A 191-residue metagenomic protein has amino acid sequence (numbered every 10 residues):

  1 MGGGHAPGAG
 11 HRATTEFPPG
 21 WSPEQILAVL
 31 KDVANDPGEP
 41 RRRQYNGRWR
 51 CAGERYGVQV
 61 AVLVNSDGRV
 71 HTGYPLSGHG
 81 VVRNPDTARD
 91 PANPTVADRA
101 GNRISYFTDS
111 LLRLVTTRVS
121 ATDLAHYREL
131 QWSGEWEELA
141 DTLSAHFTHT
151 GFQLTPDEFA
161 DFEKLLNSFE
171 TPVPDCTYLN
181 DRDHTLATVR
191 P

Functional and structural regions predicted by a protein language model:
M1-E54: Compact soluble domain cores
H5, H11, H71, H79 (+3 more regions): Histidine (H) residue identity feature
A6, R12, P37, S66 (+6 more regions): Short linear motifs in intrinsically disordered/low-complexity regions
S22-P23, S77, S120, T155: General structural signal for secondary-structure boundaries
E39-P40, G68, N84, A145: Amphipathic, positively biased hydrophobic alpha-helical segments used for protein targeting and membrane insertion
Y45-A97: Active-site or metal-binding loop neighborhoods of secreted/extracellular toxin and effector enzymes
T95-P191: C-terminal-biased regions
